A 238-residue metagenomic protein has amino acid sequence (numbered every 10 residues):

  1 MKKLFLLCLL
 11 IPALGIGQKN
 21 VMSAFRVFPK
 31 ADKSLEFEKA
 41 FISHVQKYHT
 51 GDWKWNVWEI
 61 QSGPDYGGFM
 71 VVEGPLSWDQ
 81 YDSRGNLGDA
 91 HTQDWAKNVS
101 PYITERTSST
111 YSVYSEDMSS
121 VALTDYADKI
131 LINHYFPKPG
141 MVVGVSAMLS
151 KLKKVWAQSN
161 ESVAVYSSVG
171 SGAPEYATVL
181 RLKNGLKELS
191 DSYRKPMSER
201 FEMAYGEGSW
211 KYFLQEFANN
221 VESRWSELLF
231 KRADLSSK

Functional and structural regions predicted by a protein language model:
M1-K2, Q18: Generic cytosolic/nucleocytoplasmic N-terminal low-complexity/intrinsically disordered segments
K2-K3, A24: N-terminal capping/interface segment
K3-A13: Sec-dependent N-terminal signal peptides
G17-K238: Short S/T/G/P-rich N-terminal loop/turn motif that feeds into the first structured element of a domain
